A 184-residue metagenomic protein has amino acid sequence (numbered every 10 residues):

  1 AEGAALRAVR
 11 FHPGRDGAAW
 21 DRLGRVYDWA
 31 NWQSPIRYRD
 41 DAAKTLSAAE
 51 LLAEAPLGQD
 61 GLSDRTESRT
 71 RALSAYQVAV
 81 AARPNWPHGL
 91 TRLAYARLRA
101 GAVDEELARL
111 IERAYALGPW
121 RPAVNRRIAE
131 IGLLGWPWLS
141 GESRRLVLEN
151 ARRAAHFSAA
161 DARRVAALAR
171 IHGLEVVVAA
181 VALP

Functional and structural regions predicted by a protein language model:
E2-L6, T66-V78, E105-Y115, E142-S158 (+1 more regions): Alpha-helical repeat scaffolds
L6-D16, R39, P84, P119 (+1 more regions): Short coil turns that delineate tetratricopeptide repeat
R15-A19, H88-G89, V124, R164: TPR alpha-solenoid repeat register
R22, R92-L93, R127: Canonical tetratricopeptide repeat
G24-Y38, A49-S63, V80, P87 (+2 more regions): Short coil/turn linking the two alpha-helices of tandem helical-hairpin repeats
A53, L57, A79-R83, L117 (+2 more regions): Ligand-binding pocket scaffold of soluble enzyme catalytic domains
L98-A100, V124-S140, R163-E175: TPR/TPR-like alpha-solenoid helical repeat scaffolds
